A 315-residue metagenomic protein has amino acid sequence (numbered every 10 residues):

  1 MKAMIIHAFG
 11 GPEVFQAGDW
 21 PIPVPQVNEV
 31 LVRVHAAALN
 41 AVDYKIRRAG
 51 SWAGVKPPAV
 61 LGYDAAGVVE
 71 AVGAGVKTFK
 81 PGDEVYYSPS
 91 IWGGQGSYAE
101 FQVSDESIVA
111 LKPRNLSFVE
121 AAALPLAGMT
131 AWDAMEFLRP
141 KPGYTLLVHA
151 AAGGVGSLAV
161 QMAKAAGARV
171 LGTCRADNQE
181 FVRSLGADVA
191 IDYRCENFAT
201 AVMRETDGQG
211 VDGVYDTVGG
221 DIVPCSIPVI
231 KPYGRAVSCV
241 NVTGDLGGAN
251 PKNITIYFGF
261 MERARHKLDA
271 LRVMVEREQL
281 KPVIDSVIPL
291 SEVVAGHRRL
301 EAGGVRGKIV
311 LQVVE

Functional and structural regions predicted by a protein language model:
P21-A38, G50-I91: Glycine-rich beta-strand-centered segment in the early N-terminal region that forms part of a ligand/cofactor-binding
T78, S88-A150, S184: NAD(P)H dinucleotide-binding glycine-rich loop of Rossmann-like/cofactor-binding domains, especially the beta1-alpha1
G94, T217-L280, Q312-E315: Glycine-rich phosphate-binding loop and adjacent beta-alpha segment of Rossmann(oid) nucleotide-cofactor-binding
A122-C195: Mid-domain Rossmann-like dinucleotide-binding core that forms the NAD(H)/NADP(H) cofactor-binding site
N197-G208: Short amphipathic alpha-helix with an adjacent loop that forms part of the alpha/beta core around
L268-E315: C-terminal hydrophobic helical "lid"/dimerization subdomain of Rossmann-like NAD(P)H-dependent oxidoreductases
